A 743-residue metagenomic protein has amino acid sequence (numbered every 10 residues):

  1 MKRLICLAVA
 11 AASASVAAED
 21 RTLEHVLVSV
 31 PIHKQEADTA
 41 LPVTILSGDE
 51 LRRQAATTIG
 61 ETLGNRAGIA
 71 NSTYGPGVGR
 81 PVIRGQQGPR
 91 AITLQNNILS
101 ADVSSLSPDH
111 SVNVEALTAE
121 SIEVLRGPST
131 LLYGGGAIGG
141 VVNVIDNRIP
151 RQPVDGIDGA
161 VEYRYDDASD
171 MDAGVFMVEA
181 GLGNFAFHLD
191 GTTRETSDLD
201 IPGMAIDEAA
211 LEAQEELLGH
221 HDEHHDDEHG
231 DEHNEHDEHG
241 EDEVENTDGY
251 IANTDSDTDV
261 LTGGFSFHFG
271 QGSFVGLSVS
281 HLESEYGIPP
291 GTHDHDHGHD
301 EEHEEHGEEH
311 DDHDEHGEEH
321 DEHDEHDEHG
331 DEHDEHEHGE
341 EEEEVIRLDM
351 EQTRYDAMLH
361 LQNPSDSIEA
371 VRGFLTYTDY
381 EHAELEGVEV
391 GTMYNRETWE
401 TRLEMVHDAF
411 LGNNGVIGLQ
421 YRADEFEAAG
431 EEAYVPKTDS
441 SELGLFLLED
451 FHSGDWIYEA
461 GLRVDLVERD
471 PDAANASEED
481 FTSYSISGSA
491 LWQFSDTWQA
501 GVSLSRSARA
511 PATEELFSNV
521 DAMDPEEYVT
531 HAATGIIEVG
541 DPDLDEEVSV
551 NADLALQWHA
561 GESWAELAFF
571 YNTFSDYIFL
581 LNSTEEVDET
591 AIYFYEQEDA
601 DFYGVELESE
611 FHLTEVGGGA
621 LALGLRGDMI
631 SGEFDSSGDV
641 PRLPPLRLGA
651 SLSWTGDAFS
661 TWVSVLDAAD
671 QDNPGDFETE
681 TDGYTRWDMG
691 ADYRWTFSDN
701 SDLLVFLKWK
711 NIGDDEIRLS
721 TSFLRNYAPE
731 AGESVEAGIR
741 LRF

Functional and structural regions predicted by a protein language model:
A18-R52, G60, G88, D146: Short, acidic, small-residue-rich periplasmic hinge/interaction motif at the N-terminus of Gram-negative outer-membrane
L99-P128, T292: Short acidic/polar hinge/loop motifs at secondary-structure boundaries that mediate gating or recognition
V114-E162: A beta-strand signature from Gram-negative outer-membrane beta-barrel systems, especially the internal plug domain
D167-E195, D207-P289, R347-I368, F410-N413 (+1 more regions): Transmembrane beta-barrel wall of Gram-negative outer-membrane proteins
P202, R506-R509, S575, D672 (+1 more regions): C-terminal beta-signal and adjacent terminal beta-strands/loops of Gram-negative outer-membrane beta-barrel proteins
A252-T258, H268, G272-V371, Y377-E400 (+3 more regions): Flexible loop and strand-edge segments within Gram-negative outer membrane beta-barrel domains
E343-A357, P364, S487-S489, Q493 (+8 more regions): Outer-membrane beta-barrel signature, preferentially recognizing the C-terminal barrel domain of Gram-negative
N413-G415, S453, Y458, W564-S575 (+3 more regions): Gram-negative outer-membrane beta-barrel transporters
